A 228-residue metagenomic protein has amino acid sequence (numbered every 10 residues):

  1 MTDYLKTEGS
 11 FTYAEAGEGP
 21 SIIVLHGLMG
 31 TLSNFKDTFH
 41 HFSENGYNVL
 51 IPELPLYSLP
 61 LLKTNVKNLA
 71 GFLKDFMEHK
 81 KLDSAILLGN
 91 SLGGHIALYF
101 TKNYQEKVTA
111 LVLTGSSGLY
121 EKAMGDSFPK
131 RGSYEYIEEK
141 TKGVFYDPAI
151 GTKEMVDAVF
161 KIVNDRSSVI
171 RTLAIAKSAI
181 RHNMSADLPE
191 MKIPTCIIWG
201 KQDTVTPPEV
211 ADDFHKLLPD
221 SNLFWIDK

Functional and structural regions predicted by a protein language model:
G9-L59: Conserved HGGG/HGGXW glycine-rich cap/lid loop of the alpha/beta-hydrolase fold
T31, K201-T206: Acidic catalytic loop of the alpha/beta-hydrolase fold
S33, P52-N68, F72, K122: Glycine-rich "HGGG/HGxG" loop immediately N-terminal to the catalytic nucleophile of the alpha/beta-hydrolase
N68-A85: Conserved acidic catalytic loop of the alpha/beta-hydrolase fold
G89, G93, A97: Gly/Ala-rich beta-loop-alpha elbow adjacent to hydrolase catalytic centers
L98-N103, K107-E139: Flexible "cap/lid" loop of the alpha/beta hydrolase fold
R131-E190: Conserved alpha/beta-hydrolase catalytic His-Asp/Glu region
M191, I197-W199, D203: Short beta-strand/loop motif that positions the catalytic acidic residue of the alpha/beta-hydrolase fold
